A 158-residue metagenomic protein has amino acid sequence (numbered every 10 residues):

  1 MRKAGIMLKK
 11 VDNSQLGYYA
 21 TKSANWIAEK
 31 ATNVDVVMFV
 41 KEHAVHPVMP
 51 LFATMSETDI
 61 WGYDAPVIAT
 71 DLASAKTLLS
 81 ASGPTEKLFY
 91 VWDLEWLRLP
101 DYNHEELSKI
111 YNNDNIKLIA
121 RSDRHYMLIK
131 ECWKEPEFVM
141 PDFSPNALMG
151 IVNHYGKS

Functional and structural regions predicted by a protein language model:
M1-Y63, V139-M140, P145-S158: N-terminal pre-catalytic "stem/leader" segment of glycosyltransferase-like enzymes
V11-N13, E42-V45, L72-A75, D93-W96 (+2 more regions): Short, solvent-exposed loop/turn segments at secondary-structure junctions
K22-S23, T77-S82, Y102-E106, L128 (+2 more regions): A short acidic, amphipathic alpha-helical/loop segment
V34, A65, T85-E86, I116 (+1 more regions): A structural micro-motif
D35-K41, Y90-V91, I119-R121: Short internal beta-strands
A44-N112: Extended catalytic core of nucleotide-activated donor transferases of GT-like folds
T77, N115-E137, N146-A147: A short, active-site helix/loop in glycosyltransferases that binds the activated sugar's phosphate group
K87-W92, P136-F143: Short hydrophobic/aromatic-enriched beta-strand-loop microsegments
